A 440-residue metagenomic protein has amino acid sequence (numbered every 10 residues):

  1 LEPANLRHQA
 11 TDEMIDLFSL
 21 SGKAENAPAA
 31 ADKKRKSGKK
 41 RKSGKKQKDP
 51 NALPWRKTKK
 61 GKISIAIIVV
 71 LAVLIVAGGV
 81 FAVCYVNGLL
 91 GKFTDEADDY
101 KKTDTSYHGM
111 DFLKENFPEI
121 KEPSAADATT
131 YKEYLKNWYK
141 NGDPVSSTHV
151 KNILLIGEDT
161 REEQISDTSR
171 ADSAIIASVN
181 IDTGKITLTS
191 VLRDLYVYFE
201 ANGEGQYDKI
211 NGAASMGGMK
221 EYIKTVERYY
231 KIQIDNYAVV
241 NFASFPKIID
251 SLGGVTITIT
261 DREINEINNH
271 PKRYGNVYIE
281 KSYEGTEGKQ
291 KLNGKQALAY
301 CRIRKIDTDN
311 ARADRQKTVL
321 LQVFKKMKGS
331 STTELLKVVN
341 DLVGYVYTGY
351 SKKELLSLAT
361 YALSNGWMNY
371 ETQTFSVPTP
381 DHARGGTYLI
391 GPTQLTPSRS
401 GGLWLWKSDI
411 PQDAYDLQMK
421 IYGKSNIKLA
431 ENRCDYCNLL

Functional and structural regions predicted by a protein language model:
E2-P28, K36-K42, D49-A72, G78-L440: Non-catalytic, solvent-exposed segments at the cell envelope interface
